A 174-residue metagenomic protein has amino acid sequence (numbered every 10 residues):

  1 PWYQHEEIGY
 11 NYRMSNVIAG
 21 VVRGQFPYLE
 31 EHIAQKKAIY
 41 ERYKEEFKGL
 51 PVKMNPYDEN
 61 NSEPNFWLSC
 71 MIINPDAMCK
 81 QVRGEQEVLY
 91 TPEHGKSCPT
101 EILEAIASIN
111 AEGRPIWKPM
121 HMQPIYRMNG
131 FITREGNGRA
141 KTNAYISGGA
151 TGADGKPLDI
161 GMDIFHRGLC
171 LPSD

Functional and structural regions predicted by a protein language model:
P1-D174: PLP-dependent aminotransferase class I/II
